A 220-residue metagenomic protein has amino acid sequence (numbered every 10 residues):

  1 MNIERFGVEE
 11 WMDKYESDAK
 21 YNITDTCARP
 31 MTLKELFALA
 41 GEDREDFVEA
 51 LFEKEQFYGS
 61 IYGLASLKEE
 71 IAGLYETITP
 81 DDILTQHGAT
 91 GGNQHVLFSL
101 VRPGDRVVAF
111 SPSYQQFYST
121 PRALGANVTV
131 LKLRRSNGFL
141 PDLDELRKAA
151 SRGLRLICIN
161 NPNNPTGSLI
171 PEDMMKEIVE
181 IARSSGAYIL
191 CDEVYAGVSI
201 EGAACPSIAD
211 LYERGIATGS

Functional and structural regions predicted by a protein language model:
N2-G88, H95: N-terminal small-domain helix-loop-helix segment of the aminotransferase-like
A19-Y21, T32, V108, T129 (+2 more regions): Hydrophobic/aromatic beta-strand patches that form the interior of the parallel beta-sheet core in alpha/beta enzyme
I23-T26, I71, I83, V107 (+5 more regions): Generic structural signal for small/hydrophobic residues in well-ordered secondary structure, especially within
T26-P30, T90, Y114, N163-P165 (+1 more regions): Short, solvent-exposed loop/turn segments at secondary-structure junctions
G73, S99-I159, E172, E180: PLP-dependent aminotransferase-like
D105, A126, S184-A187, E213: A short helix->loop->beta-strand "cap" motif at the edges of active sites that frequently abuts
R135-A203, A209-D210: Active-site phosphate-binding strand-loop segment of PLP-dependent enzymes
A204-S220: Conserved active-site segment immediately N-terminal to the catalytic lysine that forms the internal aldimine
